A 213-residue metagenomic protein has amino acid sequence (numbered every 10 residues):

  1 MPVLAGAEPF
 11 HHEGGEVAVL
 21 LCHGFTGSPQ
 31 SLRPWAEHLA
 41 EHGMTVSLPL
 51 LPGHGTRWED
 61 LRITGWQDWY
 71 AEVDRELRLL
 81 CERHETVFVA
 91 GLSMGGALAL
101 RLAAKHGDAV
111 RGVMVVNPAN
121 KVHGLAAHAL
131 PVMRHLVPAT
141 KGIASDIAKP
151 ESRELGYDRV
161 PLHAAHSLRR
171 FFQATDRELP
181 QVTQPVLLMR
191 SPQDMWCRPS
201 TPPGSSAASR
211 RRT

Functional and structural regions predicted by a protein language model:
P2-R57: Short, surface-exposed "cap/lid" segments of acyl-processing enzymes
W35, Q184, R198-A207: Short alpha-helix in the alpha/beta-hydrolase fold that links the catalytic acid
T45-S47, P203-T213: Catalytic histidine neighborhood in serine/cysteine hydrolases with alpha/beta-hydrolase-type architecture
R57-H84, F88: Catalytic nucleophile-loop/oxyanion-hole region of alpha/beta-hydrolase and closely related hydrolase-like folds
G91-G95, A99: Gly/Ala-rich beta-loop-alpha elbow adjacent to hydrolase catalytic centers
M114-G124: Active-site nucleophile loop of the alpha/beta-hydrolase fold
P161-L179, Q184: Active-site nucleophile elbow and catalytic-triad environment of alpha/beta-hydrolase enzymes
Q181-V182, L188-R190, D194: Short beta-strand/loop motif that positions the catalytic acidic residue of the alpha/beta-hydrolase fold
